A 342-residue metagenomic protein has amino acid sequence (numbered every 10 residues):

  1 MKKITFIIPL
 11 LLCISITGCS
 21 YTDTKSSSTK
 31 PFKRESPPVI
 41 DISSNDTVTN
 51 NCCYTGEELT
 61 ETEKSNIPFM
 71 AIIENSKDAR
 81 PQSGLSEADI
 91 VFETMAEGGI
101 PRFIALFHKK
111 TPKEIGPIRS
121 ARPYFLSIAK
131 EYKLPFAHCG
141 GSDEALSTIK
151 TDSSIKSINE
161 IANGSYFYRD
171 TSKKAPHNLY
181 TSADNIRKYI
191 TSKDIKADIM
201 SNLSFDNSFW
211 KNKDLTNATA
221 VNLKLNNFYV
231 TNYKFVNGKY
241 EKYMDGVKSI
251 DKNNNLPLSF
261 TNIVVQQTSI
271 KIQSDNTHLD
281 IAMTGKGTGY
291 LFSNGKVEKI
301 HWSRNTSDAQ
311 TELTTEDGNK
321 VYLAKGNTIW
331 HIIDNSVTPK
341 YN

Functional and structural regions predicted by a protein language model:
M1-I8: Positively charged n-region of N-terminal signal peptides that target proteins for export
L11-L12: Repetitive helical segments and hydrophobic/amphipathic motifs
S15-G18: C-terminal motif of bacterial Sec signal peptides marking the signal peptidase cleavage site
S20-T22: Bacterial signal peptide processing site
S26-I90, E97-N342: A surface/extracellular/periplasmic glyco- and lipid-processing/surface-interacting theme
